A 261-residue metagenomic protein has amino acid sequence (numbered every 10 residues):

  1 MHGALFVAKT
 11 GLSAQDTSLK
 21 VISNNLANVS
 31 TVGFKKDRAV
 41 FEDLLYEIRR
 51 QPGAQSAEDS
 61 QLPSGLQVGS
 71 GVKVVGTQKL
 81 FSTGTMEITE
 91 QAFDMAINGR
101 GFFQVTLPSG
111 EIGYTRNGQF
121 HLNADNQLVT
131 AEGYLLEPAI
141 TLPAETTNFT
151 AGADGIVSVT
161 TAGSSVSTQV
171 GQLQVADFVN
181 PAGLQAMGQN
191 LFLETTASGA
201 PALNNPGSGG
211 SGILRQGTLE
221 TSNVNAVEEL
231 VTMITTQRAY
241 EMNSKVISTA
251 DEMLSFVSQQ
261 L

Functional and structural regions predicted by a protein language model:
M1-L261: Amphipathic alpha-helical polymerization modules
